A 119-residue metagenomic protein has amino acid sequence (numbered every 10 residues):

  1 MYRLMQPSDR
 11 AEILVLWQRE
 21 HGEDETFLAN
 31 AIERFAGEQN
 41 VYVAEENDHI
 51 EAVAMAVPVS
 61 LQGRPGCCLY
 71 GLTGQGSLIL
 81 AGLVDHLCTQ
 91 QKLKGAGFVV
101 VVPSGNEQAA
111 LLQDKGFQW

Functional and structural regions predicted by a protein language model:
M1-F27: Short amphipathic alpha-helix that is part of the acyltransferase structural core
S8, E12, I50, N106-E107: Short alpha-helical
E12-V15, H49, G82, H86: Alpha-helical elements of Rossmann-like donor-binding domains used by nucleotide-donor carbohydrate transfer enzymes
H21-E45: Active-site rim helix/loop that mediates acceptor-substrate recognition in acyltransferases
A36-I79: Conserved donor-binding loop and adjoining core beta-sheet/short helix segment in diverse acyl/aminoacyl transferases
G76-Q91: Conserved acetyl-CoA-binding loop-helix of GNAT-fold acetyltransferases
Q91-S104: Conserved GNAT acetyl-CoA-binding A-motif
S104-W119: Conserved active-site alpha-helix within GNAT-family acetyltransferase domains
